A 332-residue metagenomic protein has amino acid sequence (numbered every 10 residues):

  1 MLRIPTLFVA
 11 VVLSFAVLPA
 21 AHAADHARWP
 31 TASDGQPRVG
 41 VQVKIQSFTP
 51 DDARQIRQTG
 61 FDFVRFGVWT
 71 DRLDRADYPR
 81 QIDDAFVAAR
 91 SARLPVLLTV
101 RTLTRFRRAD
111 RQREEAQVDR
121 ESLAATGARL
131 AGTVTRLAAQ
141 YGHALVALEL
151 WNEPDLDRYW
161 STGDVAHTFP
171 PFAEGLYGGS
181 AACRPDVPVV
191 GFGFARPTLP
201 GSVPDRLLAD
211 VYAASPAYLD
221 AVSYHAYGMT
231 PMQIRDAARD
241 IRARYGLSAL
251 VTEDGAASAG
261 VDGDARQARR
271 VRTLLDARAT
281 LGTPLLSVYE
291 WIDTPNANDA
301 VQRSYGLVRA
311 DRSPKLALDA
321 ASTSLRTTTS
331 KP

Functional and structural regions predicted by a protein language model:
M1-F8: Bacterial N-terminal signal peptides that target proteins for export
F8-A16: Bacterial N-terminal signal peptides
A21-A23: Boundary at the C-terminal end of the N-terminal hydrophobic targeting segment
D25-R136, H143, E149, D155: N-terminal substrate-binding region of glycoside hydrolase catalytic domains
W29, P154, V261, G282-L285 (+1 more regions): Aromatic-rich peripheral "rim/lid" segments of glycoside hydrolase catalytic domains that contact and position glycan
P37-V43, V64-F66, V96-V100, V146-L150 (+4 more regions): Hydrophobic faces of well-ordered beta-strands that scaffold small-molecule active sites in alpha/beta enzyme cores
K44-Q46, W69, R101-L103, W151-E153 (+4 more regions): Active-site beta-loop-alpha junctions enriched in small/polar residues
P50, A76-R80, R108-L219, A226-Y245 (+2 more regions): Active-site cleft segment of glycoside hydrolase catalytic domains centered on the general acid/base Glu
